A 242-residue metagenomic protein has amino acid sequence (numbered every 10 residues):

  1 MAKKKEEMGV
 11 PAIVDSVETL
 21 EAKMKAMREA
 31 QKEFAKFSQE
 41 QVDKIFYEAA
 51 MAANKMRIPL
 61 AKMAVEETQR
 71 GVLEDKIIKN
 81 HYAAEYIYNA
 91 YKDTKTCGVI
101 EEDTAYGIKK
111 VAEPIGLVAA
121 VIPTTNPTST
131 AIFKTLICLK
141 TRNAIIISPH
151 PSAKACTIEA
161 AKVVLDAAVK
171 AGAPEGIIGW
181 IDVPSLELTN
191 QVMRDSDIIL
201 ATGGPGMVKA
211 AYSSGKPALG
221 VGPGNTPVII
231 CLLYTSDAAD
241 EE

Functional and structural regions predicted by a protein language model:
A2-K109: N-terminal Rossmann-like NAD(P)+-binding subdomain of aldehyde/semialdehyde dehydrogenases
A30-F37, A49-A52, M56, E67 (+4 more regions): Change "in soluble alpha/beta enzymes" to "in soluble alpha/beta proteins
Y47, P123, D240-E241: Residue-level marker of positions within ordered structural domains that often coincide with functionally constrained
R70, I77, Y88-K92, L139 (+3 more regions): Short alpha-helix boundary/capping motifs
V99-L233: Rossmann-like NAD(P) dinucleotide-binding subdomain of oxidoreductase/dehydrogenase enzymes
Y234-E242: Single conserved hydrophobic/aromatic residue that forms the stacking wall/gate of nucleotide- or nucleobase-binding
